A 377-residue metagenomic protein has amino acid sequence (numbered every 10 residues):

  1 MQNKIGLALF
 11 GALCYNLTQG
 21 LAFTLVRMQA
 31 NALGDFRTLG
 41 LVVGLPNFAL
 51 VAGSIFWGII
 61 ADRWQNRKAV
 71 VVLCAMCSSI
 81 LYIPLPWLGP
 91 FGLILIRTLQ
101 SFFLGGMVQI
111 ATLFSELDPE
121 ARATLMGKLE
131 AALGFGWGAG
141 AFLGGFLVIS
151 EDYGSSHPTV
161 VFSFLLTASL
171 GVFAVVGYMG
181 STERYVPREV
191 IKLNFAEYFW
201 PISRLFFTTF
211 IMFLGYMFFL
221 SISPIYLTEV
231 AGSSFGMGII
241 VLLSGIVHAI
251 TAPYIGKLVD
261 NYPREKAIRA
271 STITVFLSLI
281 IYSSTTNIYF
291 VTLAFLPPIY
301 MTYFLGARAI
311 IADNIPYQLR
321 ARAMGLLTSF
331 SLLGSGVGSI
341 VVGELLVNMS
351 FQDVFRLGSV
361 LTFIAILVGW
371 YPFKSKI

Functional and structural regions predicted by a protein language model:
M1-N47, P201-I240: Helix-loop boundary and gating motifs at the non-cytosolic
M1-Q2, G180-T208: Juxtamembrane intracellular "pre-TM" segments in multi-pass secondary transporters
L13, F91-G105, F210, Y289-T302: Hydrophobic core of transmembrane alpha-helices in multi-pass small-molecule transporters, especially MFS/SLC-type
G53-Q65, A252-P263, L346-V347: Helix-to-loop junctions at the C-terminal end of transmembrane segments in multipass secondary transporters
A69-I83, K266-I281, S359: Structural signature of the two symmetry-related core transmembrane helices
T98-L133, A307-I310: Cytoplasmic helix-loop-helix junction between adjacent transmembrane helices in 12-TM secondary transporters
G144, L166-V186, A365-F373: C-terminal membrane-cytosol helix-exit motif in multi-pass small-molecule transporters
E265-L305: C-terminal transmembrane helical hairpin of 12-TM major facilitator-type secondary transporters
